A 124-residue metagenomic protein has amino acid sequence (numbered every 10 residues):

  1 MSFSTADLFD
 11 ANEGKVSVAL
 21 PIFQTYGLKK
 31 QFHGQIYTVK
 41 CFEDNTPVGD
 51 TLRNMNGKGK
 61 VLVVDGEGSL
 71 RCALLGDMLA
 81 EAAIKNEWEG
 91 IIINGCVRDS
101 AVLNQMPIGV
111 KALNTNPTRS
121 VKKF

Functional and structural regions predicted by a protein language model:
S2-F124: Feature captures the catalytic cores and cofactor-binding loops of soluble hydro-lyases/lyases that act on carboxylate
